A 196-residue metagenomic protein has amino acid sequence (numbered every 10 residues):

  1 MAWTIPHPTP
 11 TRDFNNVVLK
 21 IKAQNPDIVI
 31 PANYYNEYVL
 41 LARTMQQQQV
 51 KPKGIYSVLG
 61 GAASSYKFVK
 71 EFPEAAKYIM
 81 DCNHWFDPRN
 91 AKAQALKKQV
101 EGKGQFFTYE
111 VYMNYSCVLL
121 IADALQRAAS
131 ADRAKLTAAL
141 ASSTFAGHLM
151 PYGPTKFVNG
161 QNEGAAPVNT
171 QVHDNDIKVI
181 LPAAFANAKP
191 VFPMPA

Functional and structural regions predicted by a protein language model:
M1-A196: Extracytosolic ligand-binding ectodomains
